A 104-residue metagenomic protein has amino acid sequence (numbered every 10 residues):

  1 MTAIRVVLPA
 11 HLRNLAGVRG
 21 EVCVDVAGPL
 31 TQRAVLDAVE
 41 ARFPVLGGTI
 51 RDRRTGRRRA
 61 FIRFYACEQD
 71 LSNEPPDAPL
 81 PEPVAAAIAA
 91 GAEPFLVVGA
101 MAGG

Functional and structural regions predicted by a protein language model:
M1-G103: Ubiquitin-like/PB1-type beta-grasp interaction modules and other compact soluble beta-rich domains
